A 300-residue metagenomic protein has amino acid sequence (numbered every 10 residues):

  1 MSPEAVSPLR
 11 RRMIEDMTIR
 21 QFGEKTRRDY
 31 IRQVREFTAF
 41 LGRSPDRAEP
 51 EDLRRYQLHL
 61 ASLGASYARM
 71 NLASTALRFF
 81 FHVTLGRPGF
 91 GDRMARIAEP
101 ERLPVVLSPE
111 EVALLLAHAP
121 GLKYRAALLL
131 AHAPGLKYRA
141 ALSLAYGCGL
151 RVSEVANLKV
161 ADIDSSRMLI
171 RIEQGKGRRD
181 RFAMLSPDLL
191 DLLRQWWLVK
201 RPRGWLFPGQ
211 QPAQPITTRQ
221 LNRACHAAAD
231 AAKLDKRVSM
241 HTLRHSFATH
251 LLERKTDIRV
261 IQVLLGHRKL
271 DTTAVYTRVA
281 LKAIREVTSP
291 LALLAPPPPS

Functional and structural regions predicted by a protein language model:
M1-S300: Conserved catalytic core of the tyrosine transesterase superfamily
